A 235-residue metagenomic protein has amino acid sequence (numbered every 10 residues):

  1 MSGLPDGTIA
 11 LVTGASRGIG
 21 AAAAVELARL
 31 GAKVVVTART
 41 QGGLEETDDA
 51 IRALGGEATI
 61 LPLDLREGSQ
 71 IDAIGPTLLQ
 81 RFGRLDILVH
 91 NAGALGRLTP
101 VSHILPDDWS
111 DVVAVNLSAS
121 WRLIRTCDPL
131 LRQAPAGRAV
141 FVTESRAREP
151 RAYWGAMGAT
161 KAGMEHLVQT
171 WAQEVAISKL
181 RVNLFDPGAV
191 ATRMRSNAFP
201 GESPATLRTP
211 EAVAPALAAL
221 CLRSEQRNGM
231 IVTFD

Functional and structural regions predicted by a protein language model:
T8, G56-E57, R84-L85, L131-S145 (+3 more regions): Active-site loop of short-chain dehydrogenase/reductase
S16-G18: Conserved glycine-rich cofactor-binding loop
L30-E46: Conserved glycine-rich Rossmann-like NAD(P)H-binding loop of the short-chain dehydrogenase/reductase
P62-A73, P106: The beta1-alpha1 cofactor-binding region of Rossmann-like NAD(H)/NADP(H)-dependent oxidoreductases
T99-V101, D108-S110: Substrate-binding pocket helix/loop in short-chain dehydrogenase/reductase
R132, A136-G163, V168-I177, A189: Catalytic loop of short-chain dehydrogenase/reductase
I177-L180, L184-F185, T192, G201-D235: C-terminal helical subdomain
